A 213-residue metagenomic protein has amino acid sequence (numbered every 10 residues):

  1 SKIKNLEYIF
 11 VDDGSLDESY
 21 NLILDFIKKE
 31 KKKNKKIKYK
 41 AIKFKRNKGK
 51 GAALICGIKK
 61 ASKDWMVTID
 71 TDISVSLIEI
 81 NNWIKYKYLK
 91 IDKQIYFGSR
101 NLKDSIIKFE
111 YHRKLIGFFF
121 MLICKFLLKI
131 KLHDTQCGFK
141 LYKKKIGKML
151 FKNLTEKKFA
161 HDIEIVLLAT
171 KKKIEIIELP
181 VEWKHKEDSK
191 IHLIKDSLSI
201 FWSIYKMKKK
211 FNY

Functional and structural regions predicted by a protein language model:
S1-N5: Short, acidic, metal-binding catalytic loop of nucleotide-sugar glycosyltransferases
Y8, A41, I95-Y96, I165 (+1 more regions): Hydrophobic/aromatic residues located in beta-strands of well-ordered beta-sheets within soluble catalytic
I9-F10, Y20-K60: Conserved donor nucleotide-binding strand/loop of the catalytic core
D12-N21, I73: A conserved acidic beta->alpha catalytic loop
D13, I42-R46, I69-T71, L179-V181: Cofactor-binding loops of NAD(P)H-dependent oxidoreductases, dominated by short-chain dehydrogenase/reductases
F44-K60, W65-T68, L77-F159, K184-W202: Acceptor/aglycone-binding surface of glycosyltransferases and processive sugar-polymer synthases
K131, K157, V166-E182: Catalytic donor-sugar/metal-binding loop of nucleotide-sugar-dependent glycosyltransferases
W202-Y213: Terminal low-complexity segments of carbohydrate-biosynthetic enzymes
